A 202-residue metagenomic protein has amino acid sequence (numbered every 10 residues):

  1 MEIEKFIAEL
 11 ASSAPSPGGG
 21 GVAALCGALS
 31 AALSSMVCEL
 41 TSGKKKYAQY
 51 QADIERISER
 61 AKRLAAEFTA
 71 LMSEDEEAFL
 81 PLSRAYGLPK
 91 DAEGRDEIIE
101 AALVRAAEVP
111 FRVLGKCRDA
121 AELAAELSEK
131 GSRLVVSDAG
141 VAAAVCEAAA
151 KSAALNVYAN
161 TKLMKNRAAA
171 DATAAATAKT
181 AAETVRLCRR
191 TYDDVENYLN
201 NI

Functional and structural regions predicted by a protein language model:
M1-P17: Short, hydrophobic/aliphatic alpha-helical segments
F6, L29-M36, L71, A78 (+4 more regions): Amphipathic, well-ordered alpha-helical segments in soluble domains
S12-S35, V135-A153: Conserved phosphate/anionic-ligand binding catalytic regions in large, soluble enzymes, centered on
L25-L29, I57, L64-L71, A102 (+6 more regions): Amphipathic alpha-helix face/heptad-repeat signature
M36-A48: Transmembrane signal-anchor/signal-peptide helices with a preference for the extracytoplasmic
K45-R84, T180, L187-R189: A structural-propensity feature for long, helix-poor, extended segments
D75-A144, A148, N160: Amphipathic alpha-helical interface segments
A120, V135-I202: Preference for long, well-ordered alpha-helical segments
